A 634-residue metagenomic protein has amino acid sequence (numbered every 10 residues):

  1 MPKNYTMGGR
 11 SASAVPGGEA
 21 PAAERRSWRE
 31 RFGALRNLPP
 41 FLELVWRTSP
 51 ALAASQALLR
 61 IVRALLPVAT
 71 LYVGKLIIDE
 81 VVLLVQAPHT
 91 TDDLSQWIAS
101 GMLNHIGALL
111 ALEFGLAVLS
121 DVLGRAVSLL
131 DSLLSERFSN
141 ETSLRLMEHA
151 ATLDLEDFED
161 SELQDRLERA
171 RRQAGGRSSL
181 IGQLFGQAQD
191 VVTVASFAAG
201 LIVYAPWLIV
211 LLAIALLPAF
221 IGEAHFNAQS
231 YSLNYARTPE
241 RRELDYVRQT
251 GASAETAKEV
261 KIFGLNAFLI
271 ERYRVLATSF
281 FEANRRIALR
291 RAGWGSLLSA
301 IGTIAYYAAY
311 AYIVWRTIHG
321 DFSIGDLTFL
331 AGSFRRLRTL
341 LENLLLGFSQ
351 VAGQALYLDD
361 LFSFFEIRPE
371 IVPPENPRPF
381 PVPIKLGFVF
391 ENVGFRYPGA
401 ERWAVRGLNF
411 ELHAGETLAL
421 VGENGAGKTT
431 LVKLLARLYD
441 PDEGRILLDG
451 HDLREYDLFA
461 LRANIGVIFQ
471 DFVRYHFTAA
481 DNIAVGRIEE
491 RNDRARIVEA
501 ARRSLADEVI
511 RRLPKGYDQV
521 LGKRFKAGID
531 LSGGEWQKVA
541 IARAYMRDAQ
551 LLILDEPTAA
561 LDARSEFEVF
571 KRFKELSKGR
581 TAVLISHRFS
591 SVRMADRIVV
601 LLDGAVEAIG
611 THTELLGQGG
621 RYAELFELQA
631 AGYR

Functional and structural regions predicted by a protein language model:
M1-P67, V85-L109, L123, V127-D131 (+8 more regions): Membrane-integrated ABC transporters
R47-P50, R169-L180, L233-E240, Q249-A252 (+7 more regions): An intracellular "coupling" helix at the cytosolic face of ABC transporter transmembrane type-1 domains
A54-A126, A198-S230, I304-A331: Transmembrane helix-loop-helix hairpins at lipid-water interfaces of multipass membrane proteins, especially the type-1
L129-A151, L155, Q189, L212-A252 (+5 more regions): Cytoplasmic coupling helices
A150, Y273, F390-N392: Conserved catalytic Walker-motif region of ABC-type ATPase nucleotide-binding domains
L155, I367-E370, A506-I510: Hydrophobic patch in the ABC ATPase nucleotide-binding domain
L265, A309, L330-E366, A495: Cytosolic ends of transmembrane helices, especially the final helix of ABC transmembrane type-1 domains
P374, R378-R634: ABC-type nucleotide-binding domain
